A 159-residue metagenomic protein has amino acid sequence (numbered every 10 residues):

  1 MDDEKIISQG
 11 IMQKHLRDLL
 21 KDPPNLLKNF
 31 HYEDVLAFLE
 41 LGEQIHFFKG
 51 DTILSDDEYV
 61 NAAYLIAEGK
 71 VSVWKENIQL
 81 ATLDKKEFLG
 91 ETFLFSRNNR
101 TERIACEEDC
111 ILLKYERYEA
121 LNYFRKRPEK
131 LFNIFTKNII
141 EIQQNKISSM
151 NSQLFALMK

Functional and structural regions predicted by a protein language model:
M1-K159: Cytosolic regulatory regions built on CNB/CRP/Popeye-like sensor folds
